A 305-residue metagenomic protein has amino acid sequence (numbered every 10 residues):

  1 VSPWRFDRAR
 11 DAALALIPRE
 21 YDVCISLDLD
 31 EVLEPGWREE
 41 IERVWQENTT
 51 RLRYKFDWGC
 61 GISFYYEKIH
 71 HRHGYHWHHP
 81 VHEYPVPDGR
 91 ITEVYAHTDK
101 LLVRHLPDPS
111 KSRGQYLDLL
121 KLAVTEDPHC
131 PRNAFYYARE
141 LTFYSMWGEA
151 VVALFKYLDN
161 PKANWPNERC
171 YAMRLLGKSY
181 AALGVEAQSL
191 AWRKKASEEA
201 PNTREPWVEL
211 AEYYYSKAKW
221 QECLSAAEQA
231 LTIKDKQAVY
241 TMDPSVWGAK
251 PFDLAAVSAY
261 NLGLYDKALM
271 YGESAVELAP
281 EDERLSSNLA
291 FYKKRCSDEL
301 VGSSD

Functional and structural regions predicted by a protein language model:
R8-L14, C24, L33-V152, K156 (+1 more regions): Catalytic-site signature of metal-activated, phosphate-bearing donor transferases, centered on the GT-A/GT-A-like
R113, W147-G148, E186, W220 (+1 more regions): TPR-repeat structural position
Y136, L175, E209-E212, S216 (+3 more regions): "A position-specific structural signal for the A-helix of alpha-solenoid helical repeats
L141, Y180, Y214, S258-A259 (+1 more regions): Residue at a conserved register position within TPR or TPR-like alpha-solenoid repeats
